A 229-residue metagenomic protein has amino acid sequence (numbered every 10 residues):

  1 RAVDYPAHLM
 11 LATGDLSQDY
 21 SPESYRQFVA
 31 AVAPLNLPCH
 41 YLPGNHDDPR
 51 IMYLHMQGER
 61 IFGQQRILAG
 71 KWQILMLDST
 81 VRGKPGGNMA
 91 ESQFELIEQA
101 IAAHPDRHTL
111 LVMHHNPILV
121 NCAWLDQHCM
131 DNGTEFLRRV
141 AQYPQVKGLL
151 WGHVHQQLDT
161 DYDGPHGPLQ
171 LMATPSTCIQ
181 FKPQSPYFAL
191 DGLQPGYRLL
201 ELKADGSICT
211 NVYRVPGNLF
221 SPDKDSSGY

Functional and structural regions predicted by a protein language model:
R1-Q27, Q99, A103, V120: N-terminal active-site segment of His-dependent metallophosphoesterases
H8-D15, C39-N45, L110-M113, V146-Q157 (+1 more regions): Active-site neighborhood of phospho(di)ester-bond hydrolases with catalytic His/Asp-centered motifs
Q18-E23, N45-M52, R82-P85, P117-N121 (+2 more regions): Active-site environment of divalent metal-dependent phosphoester hydrolases
I51-Q65, E95-E98, V154: Alpha-helical scaffolding within the catalytic cores of extracellular/periplasmic polymer-degrading hydrolases
A69-T109, L125-R138: Binuclear metal-dependent hydrolase catalytic cores centered on His/Asp/Glu-rich metal-binding motifs
K71-V81, L110-V112, L169-P175, N211-Y213: Active-site-proximal beta-strand elements of phosphoester/diester hydrolases
L125-L199: Conserved beta-sheet core of the metallophosphoesterase superfamily
R198-Y229: A short C-terminal boundary segment appended to hydrolase-like catalytic domains
